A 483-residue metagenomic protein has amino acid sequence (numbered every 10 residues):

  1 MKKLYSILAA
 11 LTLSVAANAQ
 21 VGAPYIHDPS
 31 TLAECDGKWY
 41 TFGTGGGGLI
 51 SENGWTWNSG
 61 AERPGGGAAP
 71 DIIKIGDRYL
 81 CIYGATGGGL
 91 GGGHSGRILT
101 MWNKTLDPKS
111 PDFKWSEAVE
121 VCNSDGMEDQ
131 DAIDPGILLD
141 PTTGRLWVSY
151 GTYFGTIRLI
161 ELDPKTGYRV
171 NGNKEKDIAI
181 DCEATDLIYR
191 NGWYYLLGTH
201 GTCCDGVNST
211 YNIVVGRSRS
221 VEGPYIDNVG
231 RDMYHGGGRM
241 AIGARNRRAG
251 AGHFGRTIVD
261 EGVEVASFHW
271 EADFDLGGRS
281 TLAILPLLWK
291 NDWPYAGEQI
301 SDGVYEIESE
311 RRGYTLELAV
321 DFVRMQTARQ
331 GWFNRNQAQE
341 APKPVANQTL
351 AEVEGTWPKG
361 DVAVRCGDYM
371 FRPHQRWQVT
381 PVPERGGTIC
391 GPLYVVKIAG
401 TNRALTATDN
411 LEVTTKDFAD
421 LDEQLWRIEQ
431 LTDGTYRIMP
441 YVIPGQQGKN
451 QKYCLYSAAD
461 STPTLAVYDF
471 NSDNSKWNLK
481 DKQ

Functional and structural regions predicted by a protein language model:
Y5, A9-N18: Hydrophobic h-region of N-terminal signal peptides that target proteins for export in Gram-negative bacteria
A19-N347, G367-T388, D422-R437, K452 (+1 more regions): Carbohydrate-active catalytic/glycan-binding domains of CAZyme proteins, especially the secreted or lumenal ectodomains
Q299-S301, E310-R312, R335-V345, T349-L350 (+6 more regions): Secondary-structure transition/turn motif
E310-R324, A399-L411, G445-S461: Extracellular/lumenal glycan-associated surfaces
A319, V323, W357, H374 (+2 more regions): Acidic (E/D-rich), amphipathic helical modules within compact regulatory domains
Y436-Q483: Terminal recognition/anchoring or ligand-binding modules at protein termini
